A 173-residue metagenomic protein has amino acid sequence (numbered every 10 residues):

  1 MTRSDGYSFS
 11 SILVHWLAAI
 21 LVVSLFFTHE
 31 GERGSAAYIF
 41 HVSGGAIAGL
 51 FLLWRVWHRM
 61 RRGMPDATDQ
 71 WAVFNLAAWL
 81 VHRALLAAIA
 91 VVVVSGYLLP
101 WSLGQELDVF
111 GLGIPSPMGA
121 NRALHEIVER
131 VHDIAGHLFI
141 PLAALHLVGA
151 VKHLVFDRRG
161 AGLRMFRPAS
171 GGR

Functional and structural regions predicted by a protein language model:
M1-R173: Membrane-embedded alpha-helical bundles that constitute the cytochrome b-like, heme-associated redox core of multi-pass
